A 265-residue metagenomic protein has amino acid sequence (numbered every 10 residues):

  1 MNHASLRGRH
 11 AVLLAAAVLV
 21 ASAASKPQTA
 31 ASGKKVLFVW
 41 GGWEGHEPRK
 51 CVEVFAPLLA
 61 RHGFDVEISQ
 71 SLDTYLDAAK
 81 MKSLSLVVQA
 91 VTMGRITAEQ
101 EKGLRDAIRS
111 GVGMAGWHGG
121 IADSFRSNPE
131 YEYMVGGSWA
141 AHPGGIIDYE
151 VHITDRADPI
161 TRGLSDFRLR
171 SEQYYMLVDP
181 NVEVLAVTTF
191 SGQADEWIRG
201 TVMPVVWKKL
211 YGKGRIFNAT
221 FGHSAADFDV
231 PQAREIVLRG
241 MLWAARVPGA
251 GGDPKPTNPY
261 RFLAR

Functional and structural regions predicted by a protein language model:
N2-L13: Bacterial N-terminal signal peptides that target proteins for export
A11-A21: Bacterial N-terminal signal peptides
A21-A31: Bacterial Sec-dependent signal peptides at the C-terminal "C-region" and cleavage site
T29, F38-V39, W43-A122: Helical hinge/lid and interdomain linker segments adjacent to catalytic or ligand-binding clefts that mediate domain
T29-K35, P57, R61-F64, A79 (+2 more regions): Extracellular ligand-binding/catalytic regions of CAZymes and related secreted enzymes and adhesion modules
E44, G94, I121-A122, T189-G192 (+2 more regions): Short, solvent-exposed loop/turn segments at secondary-structure junctions
L59-A60, D65, S83, G137-G212: Catalytic beta-strand/loop cores that center a nucleophilic Ser/Cys/Thr and support acyl-enzyme chemistry
G94-G163: A glycine-rich, often tryptophan-bearing local segment used as a flexible ligand/cofactor-contacting loop or short
